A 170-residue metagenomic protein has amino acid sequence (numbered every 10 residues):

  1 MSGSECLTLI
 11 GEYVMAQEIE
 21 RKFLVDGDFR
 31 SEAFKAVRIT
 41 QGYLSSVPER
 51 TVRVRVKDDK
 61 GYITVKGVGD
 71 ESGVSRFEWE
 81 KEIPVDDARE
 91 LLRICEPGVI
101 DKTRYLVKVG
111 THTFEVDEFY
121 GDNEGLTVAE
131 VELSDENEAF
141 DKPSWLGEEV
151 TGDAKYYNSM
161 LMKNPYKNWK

Functional and structural regions predicted by a protein language model:
G3-K170: Phosphate-end processing signature that detects enzymes handling 5′-triphosphorylated RNA and polyphosphate
